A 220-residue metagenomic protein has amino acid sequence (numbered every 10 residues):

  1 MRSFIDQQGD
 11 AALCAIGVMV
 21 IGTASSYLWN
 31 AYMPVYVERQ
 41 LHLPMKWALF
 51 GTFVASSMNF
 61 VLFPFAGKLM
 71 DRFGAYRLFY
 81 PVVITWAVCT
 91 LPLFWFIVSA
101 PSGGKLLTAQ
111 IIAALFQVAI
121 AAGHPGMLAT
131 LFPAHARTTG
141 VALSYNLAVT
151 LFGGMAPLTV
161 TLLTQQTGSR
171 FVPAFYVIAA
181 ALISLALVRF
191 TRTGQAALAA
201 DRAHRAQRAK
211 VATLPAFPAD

Functional and structural regions predicted by a protein language model:
G9-M58, F152-P157: Extracytoplasmic gate region of multi-pass secondary transporters
D71-I84: Cytoplasmic membrane-interface "Motif A"-like loop-to-helix N-cap segments of 12-TM Major Facilitator Superfamily
I84-P101: C-terminal ends and interior cores of transmembrane alpha-helices in multi-pass membrane transporters/permeases
G103-A119: Hydrophobic core of transmembrane alpha-helices in multi-pass small-molecule transporters, especially MFS/SLC-type
A119-F132: Intracellular juxtamembrane helix-capping segments at the cytosolic ends of symmetry-related transmembrane helices
H135-Q166: A late C-terminal transmembrane helix in Major Facilitator Superfamily
V160-A179: A membrane-interface helix-boundary motif in multi-pass transporters
A179-R208: Multi-pass alpha-helical transporter architecture, strongest for 12-TM Major Facilitator/SLC carriers used
